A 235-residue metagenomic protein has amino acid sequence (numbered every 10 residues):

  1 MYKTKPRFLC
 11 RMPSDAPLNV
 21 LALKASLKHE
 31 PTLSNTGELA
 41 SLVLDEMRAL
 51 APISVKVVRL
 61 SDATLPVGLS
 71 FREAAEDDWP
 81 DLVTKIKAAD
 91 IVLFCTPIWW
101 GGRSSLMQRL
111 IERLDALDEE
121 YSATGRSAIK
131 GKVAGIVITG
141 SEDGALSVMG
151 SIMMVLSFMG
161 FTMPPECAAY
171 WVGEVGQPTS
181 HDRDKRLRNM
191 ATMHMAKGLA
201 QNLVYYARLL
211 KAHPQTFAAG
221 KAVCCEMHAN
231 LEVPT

Functional and structural regions predicted by a protein language model:
M1-T124, R186-T235: N-terminal beta1-alpha1-beta2 submodule of the flavodoxin-like/Rossmannoid cofactor-binding fold
A49, A74, R126, M153-M154 (+2 more regions): Short, charged/polar low-complexity linear motifs in solvent-exposed/disordered segments
A123-G173, A191: Short, glycine-/small-residue-rich phosphate/pyrophosphate-handling segment
G135, T179-A191: Juxtamembrane/interfacial segments around transmembrane helices
V175-Q177: Long, compositionally biased intrinsically disordered regions
